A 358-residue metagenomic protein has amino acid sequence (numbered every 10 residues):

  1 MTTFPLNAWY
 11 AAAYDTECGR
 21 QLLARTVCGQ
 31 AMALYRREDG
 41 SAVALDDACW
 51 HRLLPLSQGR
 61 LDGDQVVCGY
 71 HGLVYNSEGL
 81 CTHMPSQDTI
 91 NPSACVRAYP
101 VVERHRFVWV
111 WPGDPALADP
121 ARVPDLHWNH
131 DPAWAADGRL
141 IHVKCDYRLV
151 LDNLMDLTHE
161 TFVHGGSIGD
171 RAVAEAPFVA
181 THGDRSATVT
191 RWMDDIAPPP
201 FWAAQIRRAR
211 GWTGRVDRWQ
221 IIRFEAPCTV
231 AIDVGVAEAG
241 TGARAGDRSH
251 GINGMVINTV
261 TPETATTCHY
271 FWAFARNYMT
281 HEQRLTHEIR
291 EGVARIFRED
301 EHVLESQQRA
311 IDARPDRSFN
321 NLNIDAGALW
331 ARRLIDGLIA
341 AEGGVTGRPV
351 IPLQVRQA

Functional and structural regions predicted by a protein language model:
F4-A135, M255, R356-A358: Rieske [2Fe-2S] iron-sulfur-binding domain
S41, P120-A358: C-terminal catalytic domain of Rieske-type non-heme iron oxygenases
